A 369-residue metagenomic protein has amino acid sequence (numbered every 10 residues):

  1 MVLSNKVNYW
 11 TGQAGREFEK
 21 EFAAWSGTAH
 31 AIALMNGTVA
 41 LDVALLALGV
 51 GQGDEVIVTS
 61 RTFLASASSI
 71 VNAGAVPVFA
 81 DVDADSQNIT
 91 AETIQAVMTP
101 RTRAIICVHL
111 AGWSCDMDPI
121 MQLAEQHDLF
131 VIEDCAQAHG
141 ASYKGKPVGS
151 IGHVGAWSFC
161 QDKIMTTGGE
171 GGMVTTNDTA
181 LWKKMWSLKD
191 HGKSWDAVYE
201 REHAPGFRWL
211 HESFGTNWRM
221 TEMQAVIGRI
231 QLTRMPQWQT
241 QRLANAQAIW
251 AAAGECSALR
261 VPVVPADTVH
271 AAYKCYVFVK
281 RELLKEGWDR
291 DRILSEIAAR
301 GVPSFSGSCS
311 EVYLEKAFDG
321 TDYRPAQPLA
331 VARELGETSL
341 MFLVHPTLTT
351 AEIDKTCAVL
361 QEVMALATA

Functional and structural regions predicted by a protein language model:
V7-E55, S69-A73, F79-D81, K146: Phosphate-binding glycine-rich loop
Q13-K20, T28-A29, E92, A104-V108 (+4 more regions): PLP-dependent aminotransferase class I/II
I32, I57, V78, V131-I132 (+3 more regions): Structural detector of well-ordered beta-strand residues that form the stable sheet scaffold of enzyme domains
L46-C135, S142: PLP-dependent aminotransferase-like
S68-I70, L123, P147, I164 (+1 more regions): Hydrophobic/aromatic ligand-binding patch that stacks against planar heteroaromatic rings of cofactors or nucleotides
E133-G168, K183, F207-E212: Conserved active-site segment immediately N-terminal to the catalytic lysine that forms the internal aldimine
W157-S158, G172-N177: Short beta-strand-to-turn element immediately C-terminal to the catalytic PLP-Schiff-base lysine in fold type I
